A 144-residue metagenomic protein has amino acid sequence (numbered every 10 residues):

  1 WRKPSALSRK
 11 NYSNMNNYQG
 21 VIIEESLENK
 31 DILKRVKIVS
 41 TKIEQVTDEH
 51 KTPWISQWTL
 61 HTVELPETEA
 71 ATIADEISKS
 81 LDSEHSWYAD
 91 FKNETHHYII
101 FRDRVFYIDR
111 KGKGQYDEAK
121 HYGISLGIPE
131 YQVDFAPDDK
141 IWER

Functional and structural regions predicted by a protein language model:
R9-Y12: Low-complexity, intrinsically disordered segments with a bias for serine/threonine
N14-I38: Short, extreme N-terminal segment that most often corresponds to the first beta-strand
K30-I32, I73, V133: Short acidic, gly/pro-rich beta-turn/loop elements at beta-sheet edges and active-site/ligand-binding grooves
K37-D109: Short, intrinsically disordered low-complexity segments
F106-R144: Acidic, proline/glycine-rich low-complexity IDRs
